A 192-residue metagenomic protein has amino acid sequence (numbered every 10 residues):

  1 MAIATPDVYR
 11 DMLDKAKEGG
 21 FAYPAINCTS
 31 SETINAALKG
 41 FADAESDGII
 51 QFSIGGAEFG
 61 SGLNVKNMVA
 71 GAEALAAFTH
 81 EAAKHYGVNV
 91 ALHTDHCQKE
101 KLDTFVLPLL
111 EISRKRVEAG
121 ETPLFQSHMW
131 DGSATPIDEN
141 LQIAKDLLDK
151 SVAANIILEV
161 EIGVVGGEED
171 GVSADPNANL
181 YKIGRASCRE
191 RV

Functional and structural regions predicted by a protein language model:
M1-P24: N-terminal amphipathic alpha-helix/helix-capping segment at the start of soluble metabolic enzymes
K17, A42, K84, V152: Anion (oxyanion) recognition and catalysis
Y23-N27, G48-F52, V90-H96, Q126-W130 (+1 more regions): Hydrophobic faces of well-ordered beta-strands that scaffold small-molecule active sites in alpha/beta enzyme cores
C28-G62: N-terminal low-complexity or amphipathic/hydrophobic leaders
A37-L38, L102-L110, I143, E169-R185: Distinct, well-ordered alpha-helical segments
I54-L147: Active-site beta->alpha loop and helix N-cap motifs at the rims of alpha/beta catalytic domains
G56-G60, Q126-P136, E161-Y181: Active-site-proximal beta-alpha loop/turn segments in soluble metabolic enzymes
A186-V192: Conserved small/polar residues in nucleotide/adenosyl-binding loops
